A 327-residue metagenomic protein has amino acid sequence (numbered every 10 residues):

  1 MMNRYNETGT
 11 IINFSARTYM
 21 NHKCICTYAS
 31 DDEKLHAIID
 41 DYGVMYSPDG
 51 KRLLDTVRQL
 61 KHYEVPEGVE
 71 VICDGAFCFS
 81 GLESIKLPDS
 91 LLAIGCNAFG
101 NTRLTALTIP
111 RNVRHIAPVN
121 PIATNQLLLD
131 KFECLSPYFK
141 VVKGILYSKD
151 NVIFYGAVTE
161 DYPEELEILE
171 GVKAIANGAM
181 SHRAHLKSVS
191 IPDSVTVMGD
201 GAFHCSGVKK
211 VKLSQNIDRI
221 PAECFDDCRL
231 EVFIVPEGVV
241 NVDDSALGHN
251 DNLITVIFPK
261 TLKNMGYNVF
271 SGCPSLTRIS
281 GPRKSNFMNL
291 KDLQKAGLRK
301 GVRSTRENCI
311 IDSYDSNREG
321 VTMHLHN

Functional and structural regions predicted by a protein language model:
M1-M45, K51, T56-V71, F79-A93 (+9 more regions): Structural signature of tandem-repeat unit edges
C96, P118: Short glycine-/acidic-enriched loop or helix-start segments at secondary-structure transitions that form or flank
N120-I122: Short, well-ordered secondary-structure "scaffold" segments embedded in the functional core of diverse domains
